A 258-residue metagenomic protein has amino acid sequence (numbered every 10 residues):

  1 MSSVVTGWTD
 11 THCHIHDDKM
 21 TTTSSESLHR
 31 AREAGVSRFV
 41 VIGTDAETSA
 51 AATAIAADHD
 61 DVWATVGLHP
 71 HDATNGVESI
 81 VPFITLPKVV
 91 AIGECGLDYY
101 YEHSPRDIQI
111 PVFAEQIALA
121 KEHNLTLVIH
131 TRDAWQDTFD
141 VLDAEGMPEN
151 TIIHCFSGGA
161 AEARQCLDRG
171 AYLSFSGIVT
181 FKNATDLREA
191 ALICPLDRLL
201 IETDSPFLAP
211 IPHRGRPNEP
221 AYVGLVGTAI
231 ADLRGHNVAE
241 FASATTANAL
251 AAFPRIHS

Functional and structural regions predicted by a protein language model:
M1-S258: Mid-domain alpha/beta scaffold segments of enzyme catalytic cores
